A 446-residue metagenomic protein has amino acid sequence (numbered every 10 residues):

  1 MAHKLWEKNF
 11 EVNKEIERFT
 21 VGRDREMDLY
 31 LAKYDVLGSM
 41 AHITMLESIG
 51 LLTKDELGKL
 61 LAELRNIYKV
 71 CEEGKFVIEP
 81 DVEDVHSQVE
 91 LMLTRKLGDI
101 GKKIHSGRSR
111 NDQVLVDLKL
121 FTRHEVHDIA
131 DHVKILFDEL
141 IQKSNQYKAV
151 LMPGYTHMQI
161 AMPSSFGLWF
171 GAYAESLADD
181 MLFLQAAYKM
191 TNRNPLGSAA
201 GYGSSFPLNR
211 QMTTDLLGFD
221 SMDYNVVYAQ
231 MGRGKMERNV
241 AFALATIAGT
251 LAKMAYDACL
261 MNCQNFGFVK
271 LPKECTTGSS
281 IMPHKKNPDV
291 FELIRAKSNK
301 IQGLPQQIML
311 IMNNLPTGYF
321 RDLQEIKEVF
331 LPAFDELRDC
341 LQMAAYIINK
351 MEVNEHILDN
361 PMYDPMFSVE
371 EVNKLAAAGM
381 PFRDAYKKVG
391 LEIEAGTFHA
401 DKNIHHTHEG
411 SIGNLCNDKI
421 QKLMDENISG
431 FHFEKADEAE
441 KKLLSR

Functional and structural regions predicted by a protein language model:
A2-G203, L208-T214, S221, T277-G278 (+3 more regions): A helix-coil-helix interface module used to build multimeric assemblies and to scaffold catalytic/cofactor sites
A2-G38, D99-I100, M282-R446: Glycine-rich cofactor/substrate-binding loops
H42, E63, I67-V70, M92 (+13 more regions): Generic, well-ordered alpha-helical scaffold segments in large soluble proteins
T44-L52, L168, R238-T246, E371-A378: Short, well-ordered beta-strand elements within core beta-sheets of diverse protein domains
D55-L60, I135, L184, M261-N265 (+2 more regions): Short alpha-helical "patches" and their helix-cap loops
L60-L61, L217, K273-C275, M362 (+1 more regions): A general structural motif at alpha-helix termini
K119-V126, A130-D131, N145, P153 (+4 more regions): Charged, flexible cofactor/metal-binding loops and thiol motifs
